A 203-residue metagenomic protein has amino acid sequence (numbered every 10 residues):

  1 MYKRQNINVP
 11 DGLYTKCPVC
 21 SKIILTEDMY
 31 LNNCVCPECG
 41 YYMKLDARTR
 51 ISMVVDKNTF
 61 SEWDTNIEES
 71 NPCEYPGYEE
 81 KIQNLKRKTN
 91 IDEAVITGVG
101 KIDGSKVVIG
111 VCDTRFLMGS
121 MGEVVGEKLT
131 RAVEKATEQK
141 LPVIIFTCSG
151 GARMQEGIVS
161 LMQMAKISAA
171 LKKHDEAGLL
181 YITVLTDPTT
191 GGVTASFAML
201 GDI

Functional and structural regions predicted by a protein language model:
M1-Q5: Conserved small/polar residues in nucleotide/adenosyl-binding loops
I7, T15-K16, M43-T97: An N-cap/entry alpha-helix motif that binds or orients negatively charged groups
Y14, N33: Residues immediately within or flanking Cys/His clusters that coordinate Zn2+ in small zinc-binding modules
C17-C20, C36-C39: Short cysteine-rich clusters marking metal-coordination/redox-active sites
I23-I24, Y42-M43: Cys/His-rich microdomains that often coordinate metals
G100-C112, K128-A152: A structural preference for short, pocket-lining loop segments at secondary-structure junctions
V143-T147, G151-I158, H174-I203: Glycine-rich beta-to-alpha active-site loop
G157-A165, A169-K172: Glycine- and Gly-Pro-enriched alpha-helical subdomains that act as flexible, kink-prone "lid/hinge" or packing modules
